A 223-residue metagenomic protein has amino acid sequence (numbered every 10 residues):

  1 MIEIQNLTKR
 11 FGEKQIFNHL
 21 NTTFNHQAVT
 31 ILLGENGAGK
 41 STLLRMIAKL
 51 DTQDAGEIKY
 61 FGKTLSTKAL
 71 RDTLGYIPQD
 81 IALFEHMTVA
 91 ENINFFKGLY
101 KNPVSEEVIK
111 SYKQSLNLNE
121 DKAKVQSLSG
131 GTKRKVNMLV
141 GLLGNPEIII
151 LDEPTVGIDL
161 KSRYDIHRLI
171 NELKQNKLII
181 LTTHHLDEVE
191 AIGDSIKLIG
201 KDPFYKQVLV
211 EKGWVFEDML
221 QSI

Functional and structural regions predicted by a protein language model:
I2, F17-H19, R71: Conserved structural motif at the start of ABC-family nucleotide-binding domains
L33-E35: The feature captures the beta-strand-to-loop junction immediately N-terminal to the Walker
A48: Helix-to-loop junction immediately C-terminal to a conserved catalytic motif
G56-D72: Conserved ABC transporter NBD signature motif
I149-E153: Catalytic Walker B motif of ABC-type/P-loop ATPase nucleotide-binding domains
K177-T182: Conserved H-loop
D202-I223: Conserved beta-strand-loop-alpha-helix hinge in the C-terminal portion of ABC ATPase nucleotide-binding domains
